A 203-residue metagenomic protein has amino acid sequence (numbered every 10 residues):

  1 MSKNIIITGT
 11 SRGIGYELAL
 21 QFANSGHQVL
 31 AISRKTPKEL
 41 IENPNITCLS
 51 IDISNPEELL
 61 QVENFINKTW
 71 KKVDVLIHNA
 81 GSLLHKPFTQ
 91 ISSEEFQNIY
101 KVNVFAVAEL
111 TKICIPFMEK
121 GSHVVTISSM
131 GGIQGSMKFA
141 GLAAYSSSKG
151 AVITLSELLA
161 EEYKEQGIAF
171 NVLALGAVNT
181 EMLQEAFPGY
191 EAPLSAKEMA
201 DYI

Functional and structural regions predicted by a protein language model:
S11, A19: N-terminal Rossmann NAD(P)H-binding glycine-rich loop of SDR-like oxidoreductase domains
N79-L84: Conserved NAD(P)H cofactor-binding loop of Rossmann-fold oxidoreductase domains
P87-F88, E95-Q97: Substrate-binding pocket helix/loop in short-chain dehydrogenase/reductase
T111, S148, S156: Active-site helix of classical SDR
P116, E157, E161-E162: Alpha-helical segment proximal to the catalytic Tyr-Lys
S129: Residue(s) in the substrate-gating loop at a strand-loop-helix junction that position the organic substrate next
V172-L173, P188-I203: C-terminal helical subdomain
